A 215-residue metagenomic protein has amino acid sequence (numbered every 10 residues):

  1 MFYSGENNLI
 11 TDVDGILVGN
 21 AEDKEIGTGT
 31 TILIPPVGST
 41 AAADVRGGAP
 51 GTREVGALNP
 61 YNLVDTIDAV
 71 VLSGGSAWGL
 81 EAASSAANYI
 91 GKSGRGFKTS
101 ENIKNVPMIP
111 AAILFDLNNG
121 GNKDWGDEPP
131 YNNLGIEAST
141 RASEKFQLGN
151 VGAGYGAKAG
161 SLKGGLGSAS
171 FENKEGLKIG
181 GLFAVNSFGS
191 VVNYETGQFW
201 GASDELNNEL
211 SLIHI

Functional and structural regions predicted by a protein language model:
M1-I213: Alpha/propeptide regions of enzymes that mature by internal proteolysis
